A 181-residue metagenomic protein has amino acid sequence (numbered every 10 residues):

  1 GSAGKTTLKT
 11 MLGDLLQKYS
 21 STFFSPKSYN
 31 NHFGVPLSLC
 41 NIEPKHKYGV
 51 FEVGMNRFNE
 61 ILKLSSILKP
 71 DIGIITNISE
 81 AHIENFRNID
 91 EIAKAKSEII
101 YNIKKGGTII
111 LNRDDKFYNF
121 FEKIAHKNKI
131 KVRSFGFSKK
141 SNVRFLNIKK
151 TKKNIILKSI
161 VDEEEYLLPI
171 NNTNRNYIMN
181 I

Functional and structural regions predicted by a protein language model:
G1-R113, N119-I130: Phosphate-binding loop of NTP-binding sites
I89-D90, K123-I181: Adenine nucleotide phosphate-binding catalytic loops in nucleotide-utilizing enzymes
D114-D115, V161: Heptad-repeat coiled-coil segments of the DHp/HisKA dimerization-phosphoacceptor module
